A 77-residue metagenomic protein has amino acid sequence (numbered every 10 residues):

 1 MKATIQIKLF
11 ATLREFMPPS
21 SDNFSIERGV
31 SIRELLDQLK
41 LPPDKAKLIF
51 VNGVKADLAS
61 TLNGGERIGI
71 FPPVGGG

Functional and structural regions predicted by a protein language model:
M1-G76: Ubiquitin-like/PB1-type beta-grasp interaction modules and other compact soluble beta-rich domains
